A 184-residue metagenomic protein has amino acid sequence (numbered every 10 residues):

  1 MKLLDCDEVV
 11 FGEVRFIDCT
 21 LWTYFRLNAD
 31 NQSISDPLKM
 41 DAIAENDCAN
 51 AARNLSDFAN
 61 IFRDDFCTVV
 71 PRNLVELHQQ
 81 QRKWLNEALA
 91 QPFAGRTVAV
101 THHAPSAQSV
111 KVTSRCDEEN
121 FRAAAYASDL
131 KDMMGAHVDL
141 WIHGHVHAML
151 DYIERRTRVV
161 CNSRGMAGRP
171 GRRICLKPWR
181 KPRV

Functional and structural regions predicted by a protein language model:
M1, W84-R96, L130-W141: A structural motif corresponding to the C-terminal end of an alpha-helix and its immediate exit/capping segment
M1-G12, F16-D18: Metallo-beta-lactamase
L4, I17, V98, L140-I142 (+1 more regions): Hydrophobic/aromatic beta-strand patches that form the interior of the parallel beta-sheet core in alpha/beta enzyme
L4, V10, T23-N28, P105-Q108 (+2 more regions): Active-site environment of divalent metal-dependent phosphoester hydrolases
D7-E8, L89, D132, D151: Short secondary-structure boundary/capping segments
I17-V98, H103-D117: Active-site-proximal loop/helix segment associated with metal-binding centers of metalloenzymes
K111-L140, V146-V184: Binuclear metal-dependent phosphoesterase catalytic core
